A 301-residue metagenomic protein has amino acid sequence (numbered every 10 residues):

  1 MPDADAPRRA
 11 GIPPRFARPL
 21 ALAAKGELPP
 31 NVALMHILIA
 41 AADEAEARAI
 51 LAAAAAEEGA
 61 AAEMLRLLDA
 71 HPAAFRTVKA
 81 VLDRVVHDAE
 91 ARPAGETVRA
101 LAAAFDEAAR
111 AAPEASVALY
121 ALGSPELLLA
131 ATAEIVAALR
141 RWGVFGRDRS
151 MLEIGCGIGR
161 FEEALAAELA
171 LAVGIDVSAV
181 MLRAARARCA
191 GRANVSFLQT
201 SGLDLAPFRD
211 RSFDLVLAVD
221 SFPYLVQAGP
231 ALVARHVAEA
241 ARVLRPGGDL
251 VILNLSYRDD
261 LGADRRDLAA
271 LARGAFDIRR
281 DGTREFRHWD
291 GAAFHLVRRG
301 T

Functional and structural regions predicted by a protein language model:
P2, A6-E107: N-terminal auxiliary segments of SAM/dcSAM-dependent transferases
L129-R147: Conserved alpha-helix/loop element of class I SAM-dependent methyltransferases that forms part of the SAM/SAH-binding
I158-L169: Conserved SAM-binding loop of SAM-dependent methyltransferases across substrates and taxa, primarily the Class I
S178-V180: Conserved SAM/SAH-binding beta-strand->alpha-helix loop
G191-D204: Conserved SAM-binding strand-loop segment of SAM-dependent methyltransferases
A206-V216: A short acidic, Gly/Pro-enriched loop at the edge of an enzyme's catalytic core that lines a small-molecule cofactor
L232-P246: A short glycine-rich, Lys/Arg-flanked "PGG" loop and its adjoining helix->strand segment in the class I
G247-N254: Conserved beta-strand signature within the Rossmann-like core of class I S-adenosyl-L-methionine
